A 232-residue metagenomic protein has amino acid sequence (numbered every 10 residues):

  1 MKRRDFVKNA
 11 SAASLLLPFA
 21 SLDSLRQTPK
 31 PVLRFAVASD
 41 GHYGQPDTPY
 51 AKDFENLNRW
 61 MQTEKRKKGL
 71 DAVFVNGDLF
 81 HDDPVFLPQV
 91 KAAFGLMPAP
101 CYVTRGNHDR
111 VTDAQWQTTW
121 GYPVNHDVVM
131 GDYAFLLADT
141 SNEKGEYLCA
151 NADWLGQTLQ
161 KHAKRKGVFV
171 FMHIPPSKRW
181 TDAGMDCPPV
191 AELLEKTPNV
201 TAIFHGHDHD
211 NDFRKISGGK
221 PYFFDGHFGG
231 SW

Functional and structural regions predicted by a protein language model:
M1-K2: N-terminal secretory signal peptides
N9, S14, F19-P88: N-terminal active-site segment of His-dependent metallophosphoesterases
T28-A36, D127-L136, K166-G167, I216-P221: Beta-strand-turn-beta hairpins that frame and shape the catalytic cleft of phosphate-ester-processing enzymes
F35-N56, H81, R110-Y122, E143-C149 (+1 more regions): Acidic/histidine-rich helix-loop elements that form or flank divalent-metal/phosphate-binding sites at the catalytic
D40, G77-D78, G106-N107, H173 (+1 more regions): Active-site glycine-centered loops adjacent to acidic/histidine catalytic or metal-binding residues that shape
Q62-D71, G145-P221: His/acidic metal-ligating clusters that form di-metal
N76-G95, V111-G121, W180-A183, F213-G218: Metal-dependent catalytic neighborhoods of phosphoester/phosphodiester hydrolases
C101-V111: A short, structured active-site edge motif that brings together acidic residues
